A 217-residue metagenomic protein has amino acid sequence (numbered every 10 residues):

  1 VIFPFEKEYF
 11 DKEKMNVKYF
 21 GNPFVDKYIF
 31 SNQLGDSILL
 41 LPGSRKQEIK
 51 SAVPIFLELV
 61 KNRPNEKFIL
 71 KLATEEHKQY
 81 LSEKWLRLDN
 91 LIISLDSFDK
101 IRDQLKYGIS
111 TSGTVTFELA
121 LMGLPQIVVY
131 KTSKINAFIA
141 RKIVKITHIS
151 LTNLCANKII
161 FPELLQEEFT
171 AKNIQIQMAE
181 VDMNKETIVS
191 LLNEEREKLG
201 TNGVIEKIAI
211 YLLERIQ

Functional and structural regions predicted by a protein language model:
V1-Q217: Nucleotide-activated sugar donor-binding and catalytic core shared by glycosyltransferases and related lipid-linked
